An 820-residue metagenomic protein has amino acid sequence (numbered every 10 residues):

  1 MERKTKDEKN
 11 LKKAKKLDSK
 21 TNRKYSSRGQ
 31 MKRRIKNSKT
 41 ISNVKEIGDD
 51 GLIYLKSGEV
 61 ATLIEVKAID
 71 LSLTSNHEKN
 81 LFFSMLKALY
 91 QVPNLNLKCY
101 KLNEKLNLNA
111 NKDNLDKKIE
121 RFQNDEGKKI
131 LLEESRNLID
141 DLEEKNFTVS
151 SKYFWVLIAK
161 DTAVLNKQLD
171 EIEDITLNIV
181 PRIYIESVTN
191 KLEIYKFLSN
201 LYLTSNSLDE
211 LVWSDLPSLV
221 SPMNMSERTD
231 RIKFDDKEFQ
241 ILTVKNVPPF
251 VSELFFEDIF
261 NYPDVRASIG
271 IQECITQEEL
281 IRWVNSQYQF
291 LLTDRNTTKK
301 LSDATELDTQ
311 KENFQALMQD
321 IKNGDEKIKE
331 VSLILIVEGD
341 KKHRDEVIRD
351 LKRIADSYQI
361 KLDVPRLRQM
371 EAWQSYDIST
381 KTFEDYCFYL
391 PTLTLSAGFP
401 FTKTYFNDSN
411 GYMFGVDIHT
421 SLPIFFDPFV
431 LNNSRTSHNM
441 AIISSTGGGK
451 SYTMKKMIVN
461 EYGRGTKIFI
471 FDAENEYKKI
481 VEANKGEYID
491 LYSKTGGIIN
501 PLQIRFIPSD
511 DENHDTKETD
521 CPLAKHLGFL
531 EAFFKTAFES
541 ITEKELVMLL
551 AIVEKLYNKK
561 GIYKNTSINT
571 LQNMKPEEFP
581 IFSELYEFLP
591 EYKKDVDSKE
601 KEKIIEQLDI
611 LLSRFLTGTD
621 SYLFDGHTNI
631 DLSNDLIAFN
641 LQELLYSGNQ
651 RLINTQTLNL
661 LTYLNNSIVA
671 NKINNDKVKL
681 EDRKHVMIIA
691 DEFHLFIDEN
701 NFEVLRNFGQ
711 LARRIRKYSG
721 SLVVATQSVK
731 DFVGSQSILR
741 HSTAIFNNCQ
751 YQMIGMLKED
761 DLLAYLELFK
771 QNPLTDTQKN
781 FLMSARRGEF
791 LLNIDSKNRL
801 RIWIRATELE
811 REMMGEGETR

Functional and structural regions predicted by a protein language model:
E2-F399: Extended, folded cores of ATP/NTP-driven motor/assembly subunits in large transport and secretion machines
G51-Y54, I64-I69, N76-N94, Y100-K105 (+11 more regions): P-loop NTPase motor domains
L142-N146, E173-D174, P181, M440 (+2 more regions): P-loop NTPase motor core of the ASCE superfamily
I443-S444: The Walker A (P-loop) glycine that initiates the GxxxxGKT/S ATP-binding motif of P-loop NTPases
G447: Walker A (P-loop) phosphate-binding loop of P-loop NTPases
K450: Conserved lysine of the Walker
T453: Hydrophobic positions on the alpha1 helix immediately C-terminal to the Walker A/P-loop
A473, D691, K717-G720, A725-G734 (+1 more regions): Conserved H-loop
